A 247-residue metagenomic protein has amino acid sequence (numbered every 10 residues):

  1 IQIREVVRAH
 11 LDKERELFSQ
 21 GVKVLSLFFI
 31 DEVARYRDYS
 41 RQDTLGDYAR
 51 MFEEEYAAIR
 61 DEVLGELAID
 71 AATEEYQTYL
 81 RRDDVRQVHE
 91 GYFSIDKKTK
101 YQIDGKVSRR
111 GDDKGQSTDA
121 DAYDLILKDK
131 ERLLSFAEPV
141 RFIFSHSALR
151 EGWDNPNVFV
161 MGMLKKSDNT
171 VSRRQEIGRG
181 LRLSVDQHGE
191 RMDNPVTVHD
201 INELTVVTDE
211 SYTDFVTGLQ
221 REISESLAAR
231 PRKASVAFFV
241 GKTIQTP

Functional and structural regions predicted by a protein language model:
I1-I143, E151, S167-D168, V198: Conserved C-terminal RecA-like helicase domain
H10-K13, V33, E55, I59 (+6 more regions): Generic recognition of well-structured, leucine-rich alpha-helical segments and adjacent helix-turn regions within
R37-R41, D154-N157, V171-Q175, D186-H188 (+1 more regions): Short, solvent-exposed loop/turn and secondary-structure capping segments
S40-D47, F159-G162, E176-G180, L219-E225: Short secondary-structure boundary/capping segments
A49-E53, R174, V216: Hydrophobic face of alpha-helices
I143-S145, L149-S167, V171-I177, L181 (+1 more regions): A short beta-strand element within the Helicase C-terminal
R182-P247: Long, hydrophobic alpha-helical segments
